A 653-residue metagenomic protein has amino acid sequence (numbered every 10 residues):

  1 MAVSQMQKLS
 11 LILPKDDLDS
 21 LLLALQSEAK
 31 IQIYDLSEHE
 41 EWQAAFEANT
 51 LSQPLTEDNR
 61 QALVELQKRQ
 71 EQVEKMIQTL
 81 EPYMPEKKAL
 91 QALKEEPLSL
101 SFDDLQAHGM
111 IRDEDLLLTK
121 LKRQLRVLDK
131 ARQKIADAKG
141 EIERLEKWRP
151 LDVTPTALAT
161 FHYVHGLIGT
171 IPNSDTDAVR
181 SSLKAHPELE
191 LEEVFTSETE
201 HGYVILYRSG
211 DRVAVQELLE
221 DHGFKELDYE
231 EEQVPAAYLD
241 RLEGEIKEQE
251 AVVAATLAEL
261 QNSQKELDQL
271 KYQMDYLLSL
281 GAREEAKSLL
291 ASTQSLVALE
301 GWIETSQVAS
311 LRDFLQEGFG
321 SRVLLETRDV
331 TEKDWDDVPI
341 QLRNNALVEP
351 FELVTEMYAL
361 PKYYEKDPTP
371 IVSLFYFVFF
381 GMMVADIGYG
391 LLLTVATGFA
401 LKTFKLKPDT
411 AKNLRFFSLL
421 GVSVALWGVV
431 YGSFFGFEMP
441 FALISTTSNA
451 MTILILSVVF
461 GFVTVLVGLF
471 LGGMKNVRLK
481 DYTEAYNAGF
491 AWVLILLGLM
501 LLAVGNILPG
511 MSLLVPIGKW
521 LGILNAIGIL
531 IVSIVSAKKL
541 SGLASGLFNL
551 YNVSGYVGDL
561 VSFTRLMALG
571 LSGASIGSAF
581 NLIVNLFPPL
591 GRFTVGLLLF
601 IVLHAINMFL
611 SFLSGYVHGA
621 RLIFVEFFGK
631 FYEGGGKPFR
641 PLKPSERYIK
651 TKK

Functional and structural regions predicted by a protein language model:
M1-V372, A400, K407, L414: Long, charged N-terminal accessory/stalk domains
A2-Q7, P14-K30, A309-K653: Conserved, carboxylate-rich catalytic/transport cores that coordinate ions
